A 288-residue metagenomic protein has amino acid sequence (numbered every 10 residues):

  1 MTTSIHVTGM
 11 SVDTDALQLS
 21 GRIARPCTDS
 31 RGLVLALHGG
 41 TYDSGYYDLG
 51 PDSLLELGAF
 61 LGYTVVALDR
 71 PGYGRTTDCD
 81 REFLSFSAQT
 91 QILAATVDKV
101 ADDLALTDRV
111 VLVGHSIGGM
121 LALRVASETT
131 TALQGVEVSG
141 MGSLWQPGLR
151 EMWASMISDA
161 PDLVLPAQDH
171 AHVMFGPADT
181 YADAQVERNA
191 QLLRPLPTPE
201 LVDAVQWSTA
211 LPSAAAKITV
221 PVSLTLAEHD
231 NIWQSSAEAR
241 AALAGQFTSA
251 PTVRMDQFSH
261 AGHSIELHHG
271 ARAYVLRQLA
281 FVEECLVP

Functional and structural regions predicted by a protein language model:
M1-C27: N-terminal cap/lid segment of alpha/beta-hydrolase-fold proteins
H38-D43, S116: Active-site glycine-rich loops that stabilize anionic/oxyanionic intermediates across multiple enzyme folds
T41-L55, S236-E238: The serine-hydrolase catalytic nucleophile loop
L55-T77: Conserved alpha/beta-hydrolase
F83-D103: Alpha/beta-hydrolase active-site loop
R150-S236: Alpha/beta-hydrolase
E228-A261: Conserved loop-alpha-helix segment in the C-terminal half of the alpha/beta-hydrolase fold that carries the catalytic
F258-A271: Catalytic histidine-centered segment of alpha/beta-hydrolase-like enzymes
